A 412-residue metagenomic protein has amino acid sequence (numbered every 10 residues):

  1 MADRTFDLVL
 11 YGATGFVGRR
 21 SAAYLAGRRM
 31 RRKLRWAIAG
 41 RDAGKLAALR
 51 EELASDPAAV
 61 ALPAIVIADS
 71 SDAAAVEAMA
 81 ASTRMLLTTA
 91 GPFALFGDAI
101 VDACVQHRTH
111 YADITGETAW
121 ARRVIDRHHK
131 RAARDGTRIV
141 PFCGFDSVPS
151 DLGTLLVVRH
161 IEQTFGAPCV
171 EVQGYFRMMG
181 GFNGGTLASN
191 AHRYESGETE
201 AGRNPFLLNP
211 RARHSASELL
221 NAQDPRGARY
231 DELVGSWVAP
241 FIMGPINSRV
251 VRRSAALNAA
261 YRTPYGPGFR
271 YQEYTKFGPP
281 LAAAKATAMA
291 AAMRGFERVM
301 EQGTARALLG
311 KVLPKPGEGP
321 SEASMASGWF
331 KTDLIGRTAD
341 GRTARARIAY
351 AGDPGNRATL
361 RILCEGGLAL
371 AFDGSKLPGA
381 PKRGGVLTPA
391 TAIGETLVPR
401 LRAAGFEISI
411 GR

Functional and structural regions predicted by a protein language model:
F6-A26: N-terminal Rossmann NAD(P)H-binding glycine-rich loop of SDR-like oxidoreductase domains
D7, R84-M85, H110: Structural motif
R29-R31, L53-A61, A132-D135, Q163-F165: Short helix-capping segments at alpha-helix termini
M30-K45: Conserved glycine-rich Rossmann-like NAD(P)H-binding loop of the short-chain dehydrogenase/reductase
V66-T83, T89-L95: Conserved Rossmann-fold cofactor-binding substructure of NAD(P)-dependent oxidoreductases
P92-R211, R253: Glycine-/Pro-rich loop/turn segments that contact NAD(P) or position catalytic residues in Rossmann-like domains
R159-R412: C-terminal catalytic/substrate-binding lobe primarily of soluble NAD(P)-dependent oxidoreductases
